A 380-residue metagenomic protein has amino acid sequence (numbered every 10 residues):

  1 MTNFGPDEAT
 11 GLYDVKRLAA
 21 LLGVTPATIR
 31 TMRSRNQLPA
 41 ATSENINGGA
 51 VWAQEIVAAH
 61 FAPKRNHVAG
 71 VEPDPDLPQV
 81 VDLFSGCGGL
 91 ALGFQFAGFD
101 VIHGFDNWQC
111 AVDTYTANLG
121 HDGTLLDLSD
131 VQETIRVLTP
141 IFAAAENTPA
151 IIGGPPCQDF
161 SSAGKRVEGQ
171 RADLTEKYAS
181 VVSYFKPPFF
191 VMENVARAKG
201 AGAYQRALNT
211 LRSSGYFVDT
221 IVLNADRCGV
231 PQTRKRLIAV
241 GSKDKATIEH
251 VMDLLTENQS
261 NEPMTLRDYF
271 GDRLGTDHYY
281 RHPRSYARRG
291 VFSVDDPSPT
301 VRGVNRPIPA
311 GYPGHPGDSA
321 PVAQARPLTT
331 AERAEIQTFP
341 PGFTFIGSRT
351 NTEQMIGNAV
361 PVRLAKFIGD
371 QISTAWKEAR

Functional and structural regions predicted by a protein language model:
M1-K16, A20-S34, E44-G49, A53-H103 (+2 more regions): S-adenosyl-L-methionine-dependent DNA methyltransferase catalytic core
N66-K186, A196: Core alpha/beta nucleotide-donor-binding catalytic domains of modification enzymes
F105-D106, M192-E193, V304: Short His-Asn-centered micro-motif
L126, I221-L223, S348: Conserved beta-strand termini and adjacent loop/short-helix elements that scaffold enzyme active sites in alpha/beta
L128-Q132, A225-R227, P307: Residue-level detector of flexible, active-site-proximal loop/helix-junction positions within diverse enzyme catalytic
T134-T148, P155-T300: Class I S-adenosyl-L-methionine
